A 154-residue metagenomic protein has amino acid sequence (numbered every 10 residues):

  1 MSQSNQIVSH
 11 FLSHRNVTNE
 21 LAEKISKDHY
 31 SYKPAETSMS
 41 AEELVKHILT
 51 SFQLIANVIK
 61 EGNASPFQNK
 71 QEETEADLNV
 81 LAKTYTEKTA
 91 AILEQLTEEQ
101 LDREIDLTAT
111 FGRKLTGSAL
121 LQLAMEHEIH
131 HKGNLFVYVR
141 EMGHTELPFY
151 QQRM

Functional and structural regions predicted by a protein language model:
Q3-Q6: Short Lys/Arg-rich basic patches
V8-L12, N16-N19, E23, H29-K70 (+1 more regions): Short, contiguous alpha-helical
V17-E20, K24, T84, K88-Q95 (+1 more regions): Solvent-exposed, charged/polar functional surfaces in cytosolic regulatory/catalytic domains
D28-H29, E99: Secondary-structure boundary/capping positions in well-ordered alpha/beta enzyme cores
N57-L96: Helix-adjacent hinge/juxtasegments
Q95-T110: Acidic catalytic patch
